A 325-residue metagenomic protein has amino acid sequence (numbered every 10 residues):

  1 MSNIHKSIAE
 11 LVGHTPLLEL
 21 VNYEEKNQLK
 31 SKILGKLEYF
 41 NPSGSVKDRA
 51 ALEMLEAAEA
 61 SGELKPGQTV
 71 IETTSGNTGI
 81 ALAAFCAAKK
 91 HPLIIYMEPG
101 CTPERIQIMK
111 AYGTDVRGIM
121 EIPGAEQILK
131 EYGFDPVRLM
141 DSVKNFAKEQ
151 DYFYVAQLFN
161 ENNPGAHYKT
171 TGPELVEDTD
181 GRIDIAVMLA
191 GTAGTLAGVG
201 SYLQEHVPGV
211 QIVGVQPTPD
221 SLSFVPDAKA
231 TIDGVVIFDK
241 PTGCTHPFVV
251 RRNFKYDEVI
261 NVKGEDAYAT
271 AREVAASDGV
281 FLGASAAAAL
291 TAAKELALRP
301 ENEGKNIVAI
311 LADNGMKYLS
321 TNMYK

Functional and structural regions predicted by a protein language model:
M1-Q68: Positively charged, low-complexity intrinsically disordered leader regions
A9-H14, E121-I122, Y132-K144, Q204-A284 (+1 more regions): Active-site/ligand-binding loops adjacent to catalytic centers
V46, V155, V280-A287: Short glycine/threonine-rich catalytic loop with a Thr-x-Gly-x-Asp
E56-E63, I80-P92, K110-A111, G200-V207 (+1 more regions): Alpha-helix C-terminal capping segments
G62-G100, R182-L196, S285-A286, I310-L311: A short, small-residue-rich loop immediately preceding and capping a beta-strand
K89-F134: A glycine-rich helix N-cap at a beta->alpha junction
N145-A190, N253, E265-V280: Active-site/ligand-binding-proximal alpha/beta "capping" segment
P247-V249, T291-K325: Phosphate-binding loop/pocket of nucleotide- and phosphate-handling active sites
